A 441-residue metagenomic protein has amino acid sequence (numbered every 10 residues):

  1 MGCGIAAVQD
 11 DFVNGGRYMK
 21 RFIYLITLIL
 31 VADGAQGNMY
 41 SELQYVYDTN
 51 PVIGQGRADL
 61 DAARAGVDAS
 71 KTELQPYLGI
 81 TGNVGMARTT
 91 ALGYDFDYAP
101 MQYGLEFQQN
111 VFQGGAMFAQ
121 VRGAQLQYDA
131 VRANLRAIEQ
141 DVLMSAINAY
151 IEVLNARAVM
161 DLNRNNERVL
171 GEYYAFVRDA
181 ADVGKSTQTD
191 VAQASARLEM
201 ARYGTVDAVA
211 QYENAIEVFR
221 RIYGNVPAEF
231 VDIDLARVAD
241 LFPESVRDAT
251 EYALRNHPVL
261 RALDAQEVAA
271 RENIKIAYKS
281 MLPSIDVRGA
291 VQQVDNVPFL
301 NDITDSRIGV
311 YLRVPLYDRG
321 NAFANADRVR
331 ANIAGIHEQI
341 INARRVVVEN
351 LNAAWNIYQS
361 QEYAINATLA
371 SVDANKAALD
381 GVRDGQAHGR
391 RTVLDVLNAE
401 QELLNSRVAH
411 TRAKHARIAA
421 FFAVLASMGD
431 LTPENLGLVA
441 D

Functional and structural regions predicted by a protein language model:
G2-Y18: Short, Lys/Arg-enriched N-terminal segments with co-localized hydrophobic residues within the first ~10-30 amino acids
F12, Q36, A409-D441: Acidic, low-complexity, intrinsically disordered peripheral segments
N14-R17, I138-Y252, A354-I357, Q361 (+2 more regions): Periplasmic alpha-helical coiled-coil/stalk elements that build and connect Gram-negative outer-membrane
F22-V31: Sec-dependent N-terminal signal peptides
G34-G79, V111, T187, V226-V268 (+4 more regions): Bacterial Sec-pathway N-terminal export signals of envelope proteins
G54, Y77-Y98, Q108-A137, R261 (+3 more regions): Small/polar (Gly/Ser/Thr/Ala-rich) solvent-exposed segments that form structured loops/beta-strands/short helices used
Q55-S70, I138, V142-N163, E172-Y174 (+5 more regions): Amphipathic alpha-helical coiled-coil segments
P100-Q102, A116, N148, Q193 (+1 more regions): Transmembrane beta-barrel architecture of outer-membrane proteins
